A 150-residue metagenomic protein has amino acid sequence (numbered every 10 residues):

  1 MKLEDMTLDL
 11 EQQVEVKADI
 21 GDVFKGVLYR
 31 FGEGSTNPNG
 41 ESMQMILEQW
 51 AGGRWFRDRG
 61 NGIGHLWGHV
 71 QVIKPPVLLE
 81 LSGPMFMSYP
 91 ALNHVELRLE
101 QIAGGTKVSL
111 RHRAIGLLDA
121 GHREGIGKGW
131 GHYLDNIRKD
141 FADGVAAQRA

Functional and structural regions predicted by a protein language model:
M1-E11: Short acidic N-proximal helix/loop "leader" segments that mark the beginning of a domain or an inter-domain linker
M6-L8, L110-L117: A short small-residue
D9, E15, E80, R98 (+1 more regions): Conserved beta-strand segments that form the floor/walls of ligand-binding pockets within enzyme and binding domains
E11-Q12, A18, D22, Y29-L66 (+2 more regions): Short beta-edge strand/loop motif at the mouth of beta-sheet-based domains
V23-V27, W55, V70, L81 (+3 more regions): Hydrophobic pocket/interface hotspot
L28-G32, P75, D135, K139-D143: Residues at helix-coil transition
M45-L47, F56, G60-A103, R113-G116: Hydrophobic-ligand binding "helix-grip"
A114-A150: A conserved amphipathic terminal alpha-helix motif
